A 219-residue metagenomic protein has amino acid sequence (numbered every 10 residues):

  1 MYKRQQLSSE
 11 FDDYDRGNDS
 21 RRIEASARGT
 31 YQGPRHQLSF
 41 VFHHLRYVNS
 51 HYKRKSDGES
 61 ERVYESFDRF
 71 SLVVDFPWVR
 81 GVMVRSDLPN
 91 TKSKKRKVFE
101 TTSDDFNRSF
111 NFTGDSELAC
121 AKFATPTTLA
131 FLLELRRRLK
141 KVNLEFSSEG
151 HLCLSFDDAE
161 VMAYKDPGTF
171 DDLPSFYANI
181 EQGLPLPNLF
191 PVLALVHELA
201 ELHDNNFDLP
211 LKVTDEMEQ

Functional and structural regions predicted by a protein language model:
M1: Active-site loops and adjacent core secondary-structure elements that bind or stabilize anionic groups
R4-Q219: Charged, low-complexity intrinsically disordered regions
